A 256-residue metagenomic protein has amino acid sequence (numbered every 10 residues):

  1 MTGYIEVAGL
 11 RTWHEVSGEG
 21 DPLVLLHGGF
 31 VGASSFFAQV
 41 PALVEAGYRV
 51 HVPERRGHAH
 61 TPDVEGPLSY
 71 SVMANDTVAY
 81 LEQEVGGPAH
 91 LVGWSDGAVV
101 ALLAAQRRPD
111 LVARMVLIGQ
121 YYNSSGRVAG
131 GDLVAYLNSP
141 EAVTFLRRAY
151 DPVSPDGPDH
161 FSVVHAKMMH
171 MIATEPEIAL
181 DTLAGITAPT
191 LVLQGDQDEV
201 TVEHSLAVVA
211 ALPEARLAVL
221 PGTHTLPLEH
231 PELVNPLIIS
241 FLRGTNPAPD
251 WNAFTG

Functional and structural regions predicted by a protein language model:
L10-P62: Conserved HGGG/HGGXW glycine-rich cap/lid loop of the alpha/beta-hydrolase fold
G29, G93-S95: Conserved alpha/beta-hydrolase "nucleophile elbow" surrounding the catalytic nucleophile
V40, V44-E45, H51-V92: Active-site loop/oxyanion-hole signature of alpha/beta-hydrolase fold enzymes
V99-R107, L111-F145: Flexible "cap/lid" loop of the alpha/beta hydrolase fold
G131, P155-D181, Q197: Hydrophobic, aromatic-rich cap/lid helix
I186, V192-Q194: Short beta-strand/loop motif that positions the catalytic acidic residue of the alpha/beta-hydrolase fold
E199-H204: Conserved alpha/beta-hydrolase "acid-adjacent" motif
A215-R216, L220-G256: Catalytic active-site module of serine/aspartate enzymes centered on a nucleophile-bearing elbow/loop
